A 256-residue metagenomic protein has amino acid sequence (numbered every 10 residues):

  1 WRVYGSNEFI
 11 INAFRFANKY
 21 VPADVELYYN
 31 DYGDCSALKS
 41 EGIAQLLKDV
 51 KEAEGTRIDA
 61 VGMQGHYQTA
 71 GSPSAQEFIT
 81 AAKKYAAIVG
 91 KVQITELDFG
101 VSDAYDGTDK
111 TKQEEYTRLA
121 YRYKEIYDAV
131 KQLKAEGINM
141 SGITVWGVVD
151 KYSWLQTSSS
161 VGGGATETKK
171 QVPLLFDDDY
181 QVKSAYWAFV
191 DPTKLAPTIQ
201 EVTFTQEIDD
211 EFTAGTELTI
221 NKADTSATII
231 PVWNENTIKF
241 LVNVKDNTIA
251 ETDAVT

Functional and structural regions predicted by a protein language model:
W1-R2, F16, E77-V89, Q93 (+1 more regions): Aromatic-rich peripheral "rim/lid" segments of glycoside hydrolase catalytic domains that contact and position glycan
S6-I10, F14-A17, L47-R57, A82-K83: Extracytoplasmic, non-cytosolic globular domains
I11-S40, Q93-E96, S141-V148: Aromatic-lined carbohydrate-recognition surfaces of secreted/lumenal glycan-active proteins
K19-V25, E52-R57, L133-I138: Short helix-capping segments at alpha-helix termini
D31-C35, G65-T69, D98-D103, V149: Active-site-proximal loop/turn and secondary-structure-junction residues that shape catalytic pockets, frequently
S36-E54, P73-A82: Distinct, well-ordered alpha-helical segments
A37-K39, A70-P73, S102-Y105, Y152-L155 (+1 more regions): Extracytoplasmic/secreted cell-surface and envelope-processing proteins
K194-T256: Order/disorder boundary and secretion-linked terminal/linker segments
